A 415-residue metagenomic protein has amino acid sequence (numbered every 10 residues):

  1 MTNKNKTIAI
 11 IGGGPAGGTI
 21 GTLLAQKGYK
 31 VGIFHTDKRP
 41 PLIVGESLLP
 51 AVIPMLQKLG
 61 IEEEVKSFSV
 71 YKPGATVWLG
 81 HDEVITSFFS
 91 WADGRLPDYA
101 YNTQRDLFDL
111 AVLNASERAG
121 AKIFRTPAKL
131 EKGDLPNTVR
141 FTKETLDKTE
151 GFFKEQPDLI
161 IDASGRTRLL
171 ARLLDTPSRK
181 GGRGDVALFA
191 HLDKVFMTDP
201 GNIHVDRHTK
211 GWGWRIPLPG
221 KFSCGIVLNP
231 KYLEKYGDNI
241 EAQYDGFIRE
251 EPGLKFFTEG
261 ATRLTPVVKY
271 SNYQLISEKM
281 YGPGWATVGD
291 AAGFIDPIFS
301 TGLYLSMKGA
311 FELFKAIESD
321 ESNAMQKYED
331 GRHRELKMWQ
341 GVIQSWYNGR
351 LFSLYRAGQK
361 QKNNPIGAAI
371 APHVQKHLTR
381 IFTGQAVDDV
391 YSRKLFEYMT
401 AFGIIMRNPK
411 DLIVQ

Functional and structural regions predicted by a protein language model:
T2-G14: Beta1/beta-strand and adjacent pyrophosphate-binding region of the FAD-binding site in flavoprotein oxidoreductases
G17-G18: N-terminal Rossmann-fold NAD(P) dinucleotide-binding loop
A25-V44: Glycine-rich FAD pyrophosphate-binding loop
I43-H81: N-terminal FAD cofactor-binding segment of flavoenzymes
F68, Y232-E329: FAD/FMN-dependent oxidoreductases across multiple families
A92-N114, E234-N239: Short beta-strand to alpha-helix junction loop
A115-G253: Predominantly flavin-linked oxidoreductase catalytic cores and closely associated redox partners
K315-Q415: C-terminal helical "tail/cap" subdomain of flavin- and related membrane-associated enzymes
